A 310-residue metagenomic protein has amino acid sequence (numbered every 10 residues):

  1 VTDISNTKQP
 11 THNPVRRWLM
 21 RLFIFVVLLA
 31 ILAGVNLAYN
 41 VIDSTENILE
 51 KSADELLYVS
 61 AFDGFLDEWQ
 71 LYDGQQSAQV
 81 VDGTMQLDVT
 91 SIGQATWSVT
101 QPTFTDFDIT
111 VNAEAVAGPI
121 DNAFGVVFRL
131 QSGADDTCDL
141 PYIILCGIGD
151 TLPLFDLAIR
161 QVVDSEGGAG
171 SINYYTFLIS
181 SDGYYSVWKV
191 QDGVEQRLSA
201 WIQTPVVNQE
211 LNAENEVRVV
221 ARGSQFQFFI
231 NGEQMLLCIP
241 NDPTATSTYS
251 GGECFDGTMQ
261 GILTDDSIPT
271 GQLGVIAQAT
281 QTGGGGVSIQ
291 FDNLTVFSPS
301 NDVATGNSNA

Functional and structural regions predicted by a protein language model:
V1-W18: N-terminal Lys/Arg-rich, disordered targeting/topogenic segments
R21-L37: Hydrophobic membrane-insertion alpha-helices, especially the h-region of bacterial N-terminal signal peptides
Y39-D73, N301-A310: Extracellular carbohydrate-recognition regions
F62, I109-V111, N208-I230: Short tryptophan-centered beta-strand motifs in secreted/extracellular beta-sheet-rich domains of glycan-recognition
D63-G93: Extracellular glycan-recognition surfaces and repeat-rich motifs
V89-Q191: Secretory/extracellular carbohydrate-interaction modules and structurally similar beta-sandwich "look-alikes"
Q191-R218: Short, aromatic/His-centered strand-loop micro-motif at the edge of beta-sheets
I239-D292: Flexible glycan-contacting loops in extracellular carbohydrate-active proteins
